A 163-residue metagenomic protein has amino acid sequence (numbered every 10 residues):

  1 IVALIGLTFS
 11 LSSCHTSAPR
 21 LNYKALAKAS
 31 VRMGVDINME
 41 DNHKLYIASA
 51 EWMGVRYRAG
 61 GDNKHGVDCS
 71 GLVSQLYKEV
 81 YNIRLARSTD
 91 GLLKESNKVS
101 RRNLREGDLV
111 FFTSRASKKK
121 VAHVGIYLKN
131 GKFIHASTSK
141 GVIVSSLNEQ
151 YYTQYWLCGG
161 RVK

Functional and structural regions predicted by a protein language model:
I1-V2: Bacterial N-terminal signal peptides that target proteins for export
S10-S13: C-terminal motif of bacterial Sec signal peptides marking the signal peptidase cleavage site
H15-I37, I83, V99, K120-A122 (+1 more regions): Aromatic- and glycine-rich peptidoglycan recognition patches
R20-Y23, S30-V67: Post-signal-peptide N-terminal segment of Sec-exported extracytoplasmic proteins
R32-M33, V55-E106: Catalytic cysteine-centered active-site loop
N42-Y46, A50, S70-S74, L104 (+1 more regions): Extracytoplasmic/secreted envelope proteins and their assembly/folding machinery, especially bacterial periplasmic
